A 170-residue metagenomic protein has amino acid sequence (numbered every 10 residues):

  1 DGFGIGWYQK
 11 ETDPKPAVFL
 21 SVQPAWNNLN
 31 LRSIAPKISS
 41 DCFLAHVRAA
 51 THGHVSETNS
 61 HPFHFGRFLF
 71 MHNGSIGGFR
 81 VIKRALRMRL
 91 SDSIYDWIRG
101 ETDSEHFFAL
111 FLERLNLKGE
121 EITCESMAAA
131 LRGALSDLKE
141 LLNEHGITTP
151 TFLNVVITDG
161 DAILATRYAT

Functional and structural regions predicted by a protein language model:
D1-H72, G77-T170: Conserved short alpha-helical segments that host acidic/polar catalytic motifs at enzyme active sites
